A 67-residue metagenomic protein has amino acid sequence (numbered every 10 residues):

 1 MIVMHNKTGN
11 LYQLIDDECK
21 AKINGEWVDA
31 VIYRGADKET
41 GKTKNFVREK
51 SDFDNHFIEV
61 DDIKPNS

Functional and structural regions predicted by a protein language model:
M1-N6: Short coil-to-beta transition motif at edge beta-strands of beta-rich domains
K7-G9, G41: Glycine-centered tight beta-turn/hairpin loop motif at sheet-sheet or coil-to-beta transitions
N10, D29, F53: Residues that flank catalytic or metal-binding motifs in active/ligand-binding sites
N10-C19: Short beta-strand-centered aromatic/proline hotspots
E18-K50: Basic/aromatic-rich interaction segments and small domains that mediate binding to polyanionic partners
K42-S67: Intrinsically disordered, low-complexity, charged/polar segments
